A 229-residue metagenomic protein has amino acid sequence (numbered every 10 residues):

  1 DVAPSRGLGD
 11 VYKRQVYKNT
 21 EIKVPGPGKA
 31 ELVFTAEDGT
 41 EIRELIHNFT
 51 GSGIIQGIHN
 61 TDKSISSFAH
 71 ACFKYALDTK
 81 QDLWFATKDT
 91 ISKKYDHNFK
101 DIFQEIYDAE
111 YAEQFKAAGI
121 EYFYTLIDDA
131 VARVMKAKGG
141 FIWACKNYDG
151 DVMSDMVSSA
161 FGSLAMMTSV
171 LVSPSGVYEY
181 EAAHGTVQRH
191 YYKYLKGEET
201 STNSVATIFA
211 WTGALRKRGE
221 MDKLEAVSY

Functional and structural regions predicted by a protein language model:
D1-L8, Y12: Single conserved hydrophobic/aromatic residue that forms the stacking wall/gate of nucleotide- or nucleobase-binding
S5, K23-E41: Non-catalytic terminal and connector segments of soluble metabolic enzymes
G9-D10, C72, A144: Buried hydrophobic positions in well-ordered alpha/beta secondary-structure cores of metabolic enzymes
Y17-K23, K94-F99, V134-A137, S154-S158: Short acidic, glycine/serine/threonine-rich loops at helix termini
I22-A30, F99-I106, A160-V170: A glycine- and small-aliphatic-rich helix-loop capping segment at beta-alpha/alpha-beta transitions that lines
F34-D38, L45-T125: Glycine-rich phosphate/diphosphate-binding loop of Rossmann-like nucleotide-binding domains
T125-V134: Glycine-rich oxoanion-binding loops at beta->alpha junctions
V134-S228: Glycine-rich phosphate/nucleotide-binding loop
